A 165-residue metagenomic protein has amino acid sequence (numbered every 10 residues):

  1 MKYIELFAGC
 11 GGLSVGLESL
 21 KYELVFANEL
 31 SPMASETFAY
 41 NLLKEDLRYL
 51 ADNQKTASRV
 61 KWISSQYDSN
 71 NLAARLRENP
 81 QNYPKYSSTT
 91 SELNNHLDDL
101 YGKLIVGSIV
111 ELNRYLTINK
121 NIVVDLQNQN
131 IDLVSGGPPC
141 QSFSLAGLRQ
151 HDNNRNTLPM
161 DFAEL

Functional and structural regions predicted by a protein language model:
M1-L165: Conserved active-site and SAM-binding loop architecture of S-adenosyl-L-methionine-dependent nucleic-acid
